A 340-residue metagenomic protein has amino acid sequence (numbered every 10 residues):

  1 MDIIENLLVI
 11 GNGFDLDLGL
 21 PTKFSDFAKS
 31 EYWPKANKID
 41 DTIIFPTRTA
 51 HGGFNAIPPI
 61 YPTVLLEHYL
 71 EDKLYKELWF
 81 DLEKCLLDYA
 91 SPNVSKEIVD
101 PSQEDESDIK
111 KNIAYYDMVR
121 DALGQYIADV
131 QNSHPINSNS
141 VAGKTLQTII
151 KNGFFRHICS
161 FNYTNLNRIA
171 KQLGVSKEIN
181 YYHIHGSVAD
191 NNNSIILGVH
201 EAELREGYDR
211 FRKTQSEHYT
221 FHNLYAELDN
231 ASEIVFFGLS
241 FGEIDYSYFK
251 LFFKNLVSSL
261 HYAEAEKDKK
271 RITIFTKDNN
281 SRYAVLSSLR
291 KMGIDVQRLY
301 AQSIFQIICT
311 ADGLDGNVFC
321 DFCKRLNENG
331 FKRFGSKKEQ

Functional and structural regions predicted by a protein language model:
M1-L18, H222-Q340: SIR2/sirtuin-family catalytic core signature
D2-V9, L18, T22-G186, E227-N230 (+2 more regions): Active-site periphery "cap/insert" segments of enzyme catalytic domains
I43-Y61, L66, N192-A231, L289-K291: Acidic, metal/cofactor-coordinating or nucleic-acid-engaging core segments within structured domains
K96-E104, I179-N180, E203-E206, R212-S216 (+1 more regions): Short N-terminal helix-initiation segments at or just after the protein's N-terminus
S138-N139, T214-F221, G242-D245: A conditional alpha-helix N-cap/helix-loop micro-motif detector
T148-G153, A202-E206, E233-F241: A generic short-segment signal for beta-strand/edge and adjacent turn/coil regions
I169-Q172, A189-V199, A284: Short, charged, surface-exposed secondary-structure boundary motifs
